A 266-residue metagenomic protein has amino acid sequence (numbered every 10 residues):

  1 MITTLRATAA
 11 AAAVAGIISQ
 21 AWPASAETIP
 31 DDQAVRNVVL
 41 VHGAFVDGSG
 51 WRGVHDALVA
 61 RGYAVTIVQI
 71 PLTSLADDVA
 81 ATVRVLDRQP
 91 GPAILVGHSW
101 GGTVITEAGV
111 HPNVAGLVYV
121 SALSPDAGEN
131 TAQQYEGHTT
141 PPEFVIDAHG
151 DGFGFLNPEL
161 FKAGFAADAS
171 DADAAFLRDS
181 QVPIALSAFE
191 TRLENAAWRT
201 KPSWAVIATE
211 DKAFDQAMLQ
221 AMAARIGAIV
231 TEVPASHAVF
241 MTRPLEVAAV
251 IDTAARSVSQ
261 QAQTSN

Functional and structural regions predicted by a protein language model:
Q33-L75: Conserved HGGG/HGGXW glycine-rich cap/lid loop of the alpha/beta-hydrolase fold
A60, A64-I94, A108-H111, A132-E136: Active-site loop/oxyanion-hole signature of alpha/beta-hydrolase fold enzymes
V96-G101, I105: Gly/Ala-rich beta-loop-alpha elbow adjacent to hydrolase catalytic centers
N113-P158, A185-R192, M222, Q263: Flexible "cap/lid" loop of the alpha/beta hydrolase fold
G152-A197: Conserved alpha/beta-hydrolase catalytic His-Asp/Glu region
A205-I207: Short beta-strand/loop motif that positions the catalytic acidic residue of the alpha/beta-hydrolase fold
T209-A235, M241, A254: Conserved loop-alpha-helix segment in the C-terminal half of the alpha/beta-hydrolase fold that carries the catalytic
T231-N266: Catalytic active-site module of serine/aspartate enzymes centered on a nucleophile-bearing elbow/loop
